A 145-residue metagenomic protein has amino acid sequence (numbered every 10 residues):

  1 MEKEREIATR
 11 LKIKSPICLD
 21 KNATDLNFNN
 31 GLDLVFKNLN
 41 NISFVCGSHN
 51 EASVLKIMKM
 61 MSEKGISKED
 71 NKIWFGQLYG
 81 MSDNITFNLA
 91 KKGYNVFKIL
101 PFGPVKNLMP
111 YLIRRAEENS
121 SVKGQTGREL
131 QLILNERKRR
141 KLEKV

Functional and structural regions predicted by a protein language model:
M1-V145: Positively charged, amphipathic and often flexible ligand-engagement surfaces
